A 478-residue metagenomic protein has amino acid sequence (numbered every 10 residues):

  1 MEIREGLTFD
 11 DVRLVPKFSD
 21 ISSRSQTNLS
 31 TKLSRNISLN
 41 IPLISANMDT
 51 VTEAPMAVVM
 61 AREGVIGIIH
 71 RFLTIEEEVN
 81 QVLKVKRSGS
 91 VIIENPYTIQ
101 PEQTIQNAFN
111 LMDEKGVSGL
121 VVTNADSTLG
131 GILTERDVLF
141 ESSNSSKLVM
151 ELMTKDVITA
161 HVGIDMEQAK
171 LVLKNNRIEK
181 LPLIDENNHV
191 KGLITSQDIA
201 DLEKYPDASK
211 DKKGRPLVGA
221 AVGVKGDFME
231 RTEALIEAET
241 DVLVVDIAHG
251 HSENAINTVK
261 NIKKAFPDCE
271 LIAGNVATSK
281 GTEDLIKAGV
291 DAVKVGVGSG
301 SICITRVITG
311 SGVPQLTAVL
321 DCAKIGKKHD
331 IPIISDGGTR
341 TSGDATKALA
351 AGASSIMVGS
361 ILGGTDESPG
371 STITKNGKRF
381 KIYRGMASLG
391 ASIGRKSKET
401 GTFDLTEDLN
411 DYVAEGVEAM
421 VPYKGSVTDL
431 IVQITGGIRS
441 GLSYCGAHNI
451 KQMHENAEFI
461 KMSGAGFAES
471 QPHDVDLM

Functional and structural regions predicted by a protein language model:
M1-F18, S22-S25, H161, A221 (+2 more regions): Alpha/beta catalytic cores of nucleotide-metabolism and tRNA/nucleoside-modifying enzymes
S23-N40, A46-M48, E77-E114, V122-N124 (+4 more regions): Bateman/CBS regulatory modules and CBS-like beta-alpha motifs in cytosolic regions of diverse proteins
S25, T74-L83, E141-S142, S146 (+7 more regions): Active-site-adjacent beta->alpha loops and helix N-cap segments on the catalytic face of soluble alpha/beta enzymes
S38-I44, V91-P96, D211-A221, I262-A277 (+2 more regions): Short beta-strand/loop segments at the ligand-binding rim of alpha/beta enzyme cores
P55-V58, M229-A238, A277-V295, S335 (+1 more regions): Catalytic cores of alpha/beta
R62-E77, T240-S252, D291-T309, T339-I373: Glycine-rich phosphate-binding active-site loops on the catalytic face of alpha/beta enzymes
I68-F72, T98-I99, G119-V121, T159-H161 (+6 more regions): Catalytic beta/alpha-barrel core
G130-R136, K191-T195: Short hydrophobic beta-strand motif reused across regulatory alpha/beta modules
